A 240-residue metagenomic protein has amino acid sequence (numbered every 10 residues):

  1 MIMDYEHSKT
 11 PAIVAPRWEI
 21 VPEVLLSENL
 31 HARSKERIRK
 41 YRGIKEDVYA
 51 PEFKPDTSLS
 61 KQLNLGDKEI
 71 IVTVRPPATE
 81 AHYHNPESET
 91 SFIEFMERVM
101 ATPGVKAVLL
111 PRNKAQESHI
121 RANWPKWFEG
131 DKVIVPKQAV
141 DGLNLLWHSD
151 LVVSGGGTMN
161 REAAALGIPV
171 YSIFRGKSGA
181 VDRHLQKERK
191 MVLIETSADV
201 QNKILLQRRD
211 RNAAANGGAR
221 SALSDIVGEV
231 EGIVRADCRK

Functional and structural regions predicted by a protein language model:
M1, W18-I20, R39, V108 (+3 more regions): Hydrophobic/aromatic beta-strand patches that form the interior of the parallel beta-sheet core in alpha/beta enzyme
M1-D4, G142-D182: A donor-sugar binding/catalytic signature common to diverse glycosyltransferases and related nucleotide-sugar
M3-K9, V24-S27, K45, V133-I134 (+3 more regions): Short, acidic/turn-prone active-site loops that include or flank metal/cofactor- and phosphate-binding residues
T10-V21, L146: A conserved, positively charged/aromatic
P16-S88: A nucleotide-sugar donor-handling region in carbohydrate enzymes
R33-L65, E188-K240: Leloir-type glycosyltransferase catalytic cores
I71, K106, D150-L151: Structural motif
M96-P136: Catalytic donor nucleotide-activated moiety binding site of glycosyltransferases and closely related
